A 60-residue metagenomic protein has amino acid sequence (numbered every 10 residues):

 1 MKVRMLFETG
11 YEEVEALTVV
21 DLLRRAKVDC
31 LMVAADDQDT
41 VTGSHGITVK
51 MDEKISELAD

Functional and structural regions predicted by a protein language model:
M1-D60: Extended, subdomain-level signal for the structured scaffold at the beginning of enzyme domains
